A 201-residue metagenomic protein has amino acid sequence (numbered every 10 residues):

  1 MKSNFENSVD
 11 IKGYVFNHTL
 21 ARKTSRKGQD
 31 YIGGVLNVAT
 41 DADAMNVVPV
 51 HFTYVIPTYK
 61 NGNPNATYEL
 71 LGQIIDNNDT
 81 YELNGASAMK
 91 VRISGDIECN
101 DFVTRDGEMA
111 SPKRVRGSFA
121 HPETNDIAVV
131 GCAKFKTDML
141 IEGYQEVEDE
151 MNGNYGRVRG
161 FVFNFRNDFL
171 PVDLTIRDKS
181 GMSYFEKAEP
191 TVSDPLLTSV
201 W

Functional and structural regions predicted by a protein language model:
M1-W201: OB-fold and OB-like single-stranded nucleic-acid-recognition modules and their adjacent interaction interfaces
